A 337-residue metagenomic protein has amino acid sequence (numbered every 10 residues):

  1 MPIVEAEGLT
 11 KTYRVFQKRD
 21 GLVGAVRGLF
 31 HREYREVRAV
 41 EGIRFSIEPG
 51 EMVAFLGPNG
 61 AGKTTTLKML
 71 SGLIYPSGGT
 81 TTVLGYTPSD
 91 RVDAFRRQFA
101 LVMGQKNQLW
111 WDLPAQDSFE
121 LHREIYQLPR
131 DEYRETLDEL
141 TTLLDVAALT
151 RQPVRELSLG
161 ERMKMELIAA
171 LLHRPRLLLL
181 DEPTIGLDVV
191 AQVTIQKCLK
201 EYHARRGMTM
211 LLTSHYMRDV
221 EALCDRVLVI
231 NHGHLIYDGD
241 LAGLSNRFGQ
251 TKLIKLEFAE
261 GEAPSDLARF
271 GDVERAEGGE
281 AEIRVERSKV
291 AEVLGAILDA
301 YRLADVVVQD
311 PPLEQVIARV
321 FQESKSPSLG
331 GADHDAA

Functional and structural regions predicted by a protein language model:
L9, G21-L29, E120, E124 (+1 more regions): Conserved ABC ATPase "signature" region
D112, P153-L157: Conserved ABC ATPase signature
R174: Conserved catalytic motifs of ABC-family nucleotide-binding domains
L178-E182: Catalytic Walker B motif of ABC-type/P-loop ATPase nucleotide-binding domains
Q196-R284: ABC transporter nucleotide-binding domain
K252-E323: Short, charged/small-residue-rich alpha-helical element at the C-terminal edge of ABC transporter nucleotide-binding
